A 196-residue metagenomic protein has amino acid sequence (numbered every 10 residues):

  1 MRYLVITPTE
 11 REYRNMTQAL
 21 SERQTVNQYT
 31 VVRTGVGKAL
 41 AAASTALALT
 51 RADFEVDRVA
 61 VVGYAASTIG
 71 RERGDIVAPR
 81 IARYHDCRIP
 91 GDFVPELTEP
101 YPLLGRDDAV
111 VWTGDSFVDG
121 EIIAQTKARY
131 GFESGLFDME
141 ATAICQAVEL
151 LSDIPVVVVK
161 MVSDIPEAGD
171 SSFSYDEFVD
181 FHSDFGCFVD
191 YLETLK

Functional and structural regions predicted by a protein language model:
M1-L4, Y29: Extreme N-terminal starter segment of soluble prokaryotic enzymes
Y3-I6, A60: Conserved beta-strand elements of the Class I
V5-P8, R33: Small/polar loops that bind or transfer phosphate-bearing groups
T9-E10, A141: Helix N-cap/beta->alpha junction signal
R11-M16, L40: Short N-terminal binding/cap micro-motifs at the start of the first secondary-structure element
N15-R23: Short, aromatic/basic amphipathic alpha-helical patches
E22-K196: Glycine-rich phosphate- or other oxyanion-binding loops that anchor nucleotides, phosphorylated ligands
